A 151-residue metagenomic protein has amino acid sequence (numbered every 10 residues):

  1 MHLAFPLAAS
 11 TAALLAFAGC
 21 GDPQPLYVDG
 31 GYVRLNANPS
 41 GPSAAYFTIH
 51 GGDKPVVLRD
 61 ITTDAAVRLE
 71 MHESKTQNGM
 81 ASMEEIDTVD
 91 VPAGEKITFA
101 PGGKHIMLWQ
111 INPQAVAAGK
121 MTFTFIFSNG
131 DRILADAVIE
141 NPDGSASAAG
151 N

Functional and structural regions predicted by a protein language model:
M1-A9: Bacterial N-terminal signal peptides that target proteins for export
A16-G19: C-terminal motif of bacterial Sec signal peptides marking the signal peptidase cleavage site
P23-N151: Compact, glycine-rich, soluble single-domain proteins
